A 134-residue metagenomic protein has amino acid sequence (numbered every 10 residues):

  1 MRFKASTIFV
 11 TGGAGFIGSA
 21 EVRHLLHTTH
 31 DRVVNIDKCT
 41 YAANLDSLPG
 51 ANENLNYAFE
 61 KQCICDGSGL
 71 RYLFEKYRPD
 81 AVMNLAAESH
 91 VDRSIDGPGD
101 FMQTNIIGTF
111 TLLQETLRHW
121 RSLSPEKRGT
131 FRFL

Functional and structural regions predicted by a protein language model:
M1-L134: N-terminal Rossmann-like NAD(P)+-binding domain of SDR-like oxidoreductases, especially those catalyzing
